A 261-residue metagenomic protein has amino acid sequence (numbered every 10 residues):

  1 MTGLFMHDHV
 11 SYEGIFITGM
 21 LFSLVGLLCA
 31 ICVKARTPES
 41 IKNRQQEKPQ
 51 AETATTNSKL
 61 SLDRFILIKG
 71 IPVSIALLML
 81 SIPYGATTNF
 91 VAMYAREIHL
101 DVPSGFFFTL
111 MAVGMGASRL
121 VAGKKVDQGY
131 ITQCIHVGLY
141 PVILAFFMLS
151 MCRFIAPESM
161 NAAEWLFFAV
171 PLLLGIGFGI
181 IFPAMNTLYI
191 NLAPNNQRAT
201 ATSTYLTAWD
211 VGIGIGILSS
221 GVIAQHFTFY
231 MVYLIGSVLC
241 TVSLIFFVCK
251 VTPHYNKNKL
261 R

Functional and structural regions predicted by a protein language model:
H7, S118-I131, A224: Helix-to-loop junctions at the C-terminal end of transmembrane segments in multipass secondary transporters
H7-L21, V222-C240: A membrane-interface helix-boundary motif in multi-pass transporters
M20-Q46, F246-V251: C-terminal membrane-cytosol helix-exit motif in multi-pass small-molecule transporters
A35-L77: Juxtamembrane intracellular "pre-TM" segments in multi-pass secondary transporters
K69-F108: Extracytoplasmic gate region of multi-pass secondary transporters
M93, P183-L192: Intracellular helix-loop hinge segments at the cytoplasmic ends of transmembrane helices in 12-TM rocker-switch-type
D101-V102, N195-Y205: Loop-to-transmembrane helix entry/capping segments in MFS-fold secondary transporters and related SLC/MFSD carriers
Y130-M185: C-terminal transmembrane helical hairpin of 12-TM major facilitator-type secondary transporters
